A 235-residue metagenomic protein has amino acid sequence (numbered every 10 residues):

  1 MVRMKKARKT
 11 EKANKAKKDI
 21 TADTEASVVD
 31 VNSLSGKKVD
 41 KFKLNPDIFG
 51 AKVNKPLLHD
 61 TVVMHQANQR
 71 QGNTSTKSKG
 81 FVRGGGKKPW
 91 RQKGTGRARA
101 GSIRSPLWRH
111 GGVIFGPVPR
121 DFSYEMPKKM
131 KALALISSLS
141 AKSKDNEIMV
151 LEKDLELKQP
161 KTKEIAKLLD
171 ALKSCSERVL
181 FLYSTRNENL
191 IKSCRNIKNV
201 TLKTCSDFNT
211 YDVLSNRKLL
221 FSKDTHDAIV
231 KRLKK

Functional and structural regions predicted by a protein language model:
M1-A67, Q71, P117-K235: Extended polybasic, low-complexity segments that bind anionic RNA or targeting/receptor surfaces
Q71-S75, G80: Short, structured surface segments that line ligand/substrate-binding pockets
K79-F115: Glycine/serine-rich anion-binding loops at beta->alpha junctions that coordinate negatively charged ligand groups
